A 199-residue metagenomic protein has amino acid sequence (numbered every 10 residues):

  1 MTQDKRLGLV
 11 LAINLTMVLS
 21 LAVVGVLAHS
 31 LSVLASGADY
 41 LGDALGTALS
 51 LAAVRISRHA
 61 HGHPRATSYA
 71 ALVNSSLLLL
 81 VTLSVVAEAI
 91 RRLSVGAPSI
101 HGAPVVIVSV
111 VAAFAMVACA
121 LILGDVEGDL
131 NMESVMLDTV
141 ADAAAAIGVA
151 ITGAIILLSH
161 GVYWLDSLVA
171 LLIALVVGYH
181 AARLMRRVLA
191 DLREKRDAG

Functional and structural regions predicted by a protein language model:
M1-K5, L9, A28-G42, G46-G199: Alpha-helical transmembrane segments and adjacent TM-loop junctions that form the membrane-embedded core of multi-pass
L9-S20: The first (N-terminal) embedded transmembrane alpha-helix
L21-A22, A53: Alpha-helical transmembrane segments of multi-pass membrane proteins
